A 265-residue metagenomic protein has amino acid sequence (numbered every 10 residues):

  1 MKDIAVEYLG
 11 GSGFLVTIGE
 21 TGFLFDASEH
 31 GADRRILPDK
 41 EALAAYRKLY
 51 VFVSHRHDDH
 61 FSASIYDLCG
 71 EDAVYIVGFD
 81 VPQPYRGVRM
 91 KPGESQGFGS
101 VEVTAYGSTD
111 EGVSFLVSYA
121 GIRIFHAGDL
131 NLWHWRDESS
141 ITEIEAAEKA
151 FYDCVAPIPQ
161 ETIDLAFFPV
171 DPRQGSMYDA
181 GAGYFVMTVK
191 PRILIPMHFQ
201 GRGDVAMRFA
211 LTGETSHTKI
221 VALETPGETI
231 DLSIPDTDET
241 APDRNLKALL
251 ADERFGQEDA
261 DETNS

Functional and structural regions predicted by a protein language model:
K2-I4, T17-F23, S95-V103, L116-I124 (+1 more regions): Beta-strand-turn-beta hairpins that frame and shape the catalytic cleft of phosphate-ester-processing enzymes
V6-S12, Y85-F98, T109-E111, P157 (+1 more regions): Binuclear metal-ion centers of metallo-dependent hydrolases, dominated by the metallo-beta-lactamase
G13-F52, A63-D67, L130-Q160: Pre-active-site segment of Zn-dependent metallo-hydrolases
L24-S28, R47-F61, I76-F79, F125-G128 (+4 more regions): Active-site neighborhood of phospho(di)ester-bond hydrolases with catalytic His/Asp-centered motifs
H30-A32, R56-F61, V81-Y85, Q96 (+4 more regions): Active-site environment of divalent metal-dependent phosphoester hydrolases
P38-Q96: Active-site HxH/HxHxD metal-binding segment of metal-dependent hydrolases
Y46-R47, G70, V101, E161 (+1 more regions): Structured loop/turn residues at beta-strand edges in well-structured enzyme cores
T109-M187: Active-site-proximal loop/helix segments of hydrolase catalytic cores
